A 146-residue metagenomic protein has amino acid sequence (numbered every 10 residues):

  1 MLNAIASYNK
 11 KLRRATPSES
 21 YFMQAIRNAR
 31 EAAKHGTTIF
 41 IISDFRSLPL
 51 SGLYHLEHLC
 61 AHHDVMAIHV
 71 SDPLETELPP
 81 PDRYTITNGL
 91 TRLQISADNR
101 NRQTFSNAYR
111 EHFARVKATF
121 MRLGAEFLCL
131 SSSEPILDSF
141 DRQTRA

Functional and structural regions predicted by a protein language model:
M1-A146: Exposed, interaction-prone extracellular/peripheral surfaces
